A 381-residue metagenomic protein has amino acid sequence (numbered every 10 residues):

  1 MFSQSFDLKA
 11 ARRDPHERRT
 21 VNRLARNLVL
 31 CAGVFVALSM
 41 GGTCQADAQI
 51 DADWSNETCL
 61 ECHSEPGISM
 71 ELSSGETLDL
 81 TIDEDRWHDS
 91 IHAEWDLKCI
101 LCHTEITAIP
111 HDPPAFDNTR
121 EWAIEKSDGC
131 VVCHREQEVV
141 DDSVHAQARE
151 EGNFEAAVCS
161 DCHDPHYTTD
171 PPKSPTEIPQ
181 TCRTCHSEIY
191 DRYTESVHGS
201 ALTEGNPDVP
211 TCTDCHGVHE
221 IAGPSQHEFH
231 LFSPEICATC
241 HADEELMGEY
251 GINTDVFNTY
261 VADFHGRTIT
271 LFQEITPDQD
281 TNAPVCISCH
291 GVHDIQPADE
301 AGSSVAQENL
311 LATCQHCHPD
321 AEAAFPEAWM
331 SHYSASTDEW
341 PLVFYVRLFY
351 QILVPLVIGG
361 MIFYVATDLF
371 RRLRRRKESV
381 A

Functional and structural regions predicted by a protein language model:
M1-L24: N-terminal secretory signal peptides that target proteins for export/translocation
F2, G42-A381: Short sequence/structural segments immediately N-terminal
L8-D14, V34-V36, S69: N-terminal processing/targeting junctions
H16-E17, V36-A37, Q45-A46, I221: Intrinsically disordered, low-complexity, compositionally biased regions/tails
E17, V21, A25, L342-F349: Structural motif marking the loop-to-transmembrane transition
V29-S39: Bacterial N-terminal signal peptides
